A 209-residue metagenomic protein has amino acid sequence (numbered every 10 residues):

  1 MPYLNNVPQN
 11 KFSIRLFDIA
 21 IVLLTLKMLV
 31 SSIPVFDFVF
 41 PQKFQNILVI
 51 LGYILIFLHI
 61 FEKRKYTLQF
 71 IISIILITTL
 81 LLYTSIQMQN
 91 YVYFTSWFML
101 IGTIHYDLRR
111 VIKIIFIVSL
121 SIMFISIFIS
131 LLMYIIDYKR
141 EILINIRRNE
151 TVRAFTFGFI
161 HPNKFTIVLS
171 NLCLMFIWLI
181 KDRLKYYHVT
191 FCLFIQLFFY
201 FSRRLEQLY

Functional and structural regions predicted by a protein language model:
P2, P8-L29, P34, F44-Y209: Hydrophobic transmembrane helix bundles of membrane-integrated enzymes that assemble and modify cell-envelope
